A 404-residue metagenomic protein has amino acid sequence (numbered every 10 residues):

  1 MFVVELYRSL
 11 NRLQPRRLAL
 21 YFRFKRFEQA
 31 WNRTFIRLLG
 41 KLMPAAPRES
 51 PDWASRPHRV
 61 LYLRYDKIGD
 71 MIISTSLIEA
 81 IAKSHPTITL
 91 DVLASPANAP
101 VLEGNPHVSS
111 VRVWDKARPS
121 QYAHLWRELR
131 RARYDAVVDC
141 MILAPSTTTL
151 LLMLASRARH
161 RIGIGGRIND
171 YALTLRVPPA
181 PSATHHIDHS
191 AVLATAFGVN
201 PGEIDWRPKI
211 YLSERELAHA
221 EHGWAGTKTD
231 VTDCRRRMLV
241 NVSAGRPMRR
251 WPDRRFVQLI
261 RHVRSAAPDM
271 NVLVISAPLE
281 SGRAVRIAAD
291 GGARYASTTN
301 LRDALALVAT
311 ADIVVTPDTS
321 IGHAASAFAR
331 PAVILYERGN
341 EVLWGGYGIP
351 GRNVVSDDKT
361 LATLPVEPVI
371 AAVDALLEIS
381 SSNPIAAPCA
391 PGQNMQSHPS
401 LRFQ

Functional and structural regions predicted by a protein language model:
F2-Q404: Catalytic machinery of carbohydrate-active enzymes, primarily nucleotide-sugar-dependent glycosyltransferases
